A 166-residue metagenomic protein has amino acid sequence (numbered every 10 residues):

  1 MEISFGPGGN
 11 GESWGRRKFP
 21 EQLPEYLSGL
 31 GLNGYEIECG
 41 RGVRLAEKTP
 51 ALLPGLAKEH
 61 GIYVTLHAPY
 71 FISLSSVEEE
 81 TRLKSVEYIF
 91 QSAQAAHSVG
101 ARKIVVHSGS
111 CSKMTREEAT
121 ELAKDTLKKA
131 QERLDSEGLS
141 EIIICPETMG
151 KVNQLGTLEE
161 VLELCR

Functional and structural regions predicted by a protein language model:
M1-Q91: N-terminal pre-domain/capping segments
E59, S75-R166: Active-site acidic/histidine proton-transfer and metal-coordination neighborhood in alpha/beta enzyme cores
